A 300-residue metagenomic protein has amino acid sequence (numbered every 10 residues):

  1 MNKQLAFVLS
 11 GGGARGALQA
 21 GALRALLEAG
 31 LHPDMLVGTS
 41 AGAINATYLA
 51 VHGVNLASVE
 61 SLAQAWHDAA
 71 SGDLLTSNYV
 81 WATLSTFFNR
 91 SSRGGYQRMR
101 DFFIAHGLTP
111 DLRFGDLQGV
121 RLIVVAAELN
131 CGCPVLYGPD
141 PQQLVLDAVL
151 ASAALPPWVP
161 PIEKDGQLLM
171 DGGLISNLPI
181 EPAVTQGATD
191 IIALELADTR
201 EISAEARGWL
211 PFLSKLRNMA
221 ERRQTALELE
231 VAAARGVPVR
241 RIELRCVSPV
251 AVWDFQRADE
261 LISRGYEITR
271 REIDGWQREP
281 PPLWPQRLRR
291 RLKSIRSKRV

Functional and structural regions predicted by a protein language model:
M1-T39, I44-V300: Patatin-like phospholipase
